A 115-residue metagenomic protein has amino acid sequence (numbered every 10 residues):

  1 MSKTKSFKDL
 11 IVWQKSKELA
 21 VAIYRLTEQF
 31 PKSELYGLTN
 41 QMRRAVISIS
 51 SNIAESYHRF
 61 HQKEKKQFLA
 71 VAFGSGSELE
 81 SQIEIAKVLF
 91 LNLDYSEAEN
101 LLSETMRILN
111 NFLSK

Functional and structural regions predicted by a protein language model:
M1-K115: Amphipathic alpha-helical assembly/interaction segments
